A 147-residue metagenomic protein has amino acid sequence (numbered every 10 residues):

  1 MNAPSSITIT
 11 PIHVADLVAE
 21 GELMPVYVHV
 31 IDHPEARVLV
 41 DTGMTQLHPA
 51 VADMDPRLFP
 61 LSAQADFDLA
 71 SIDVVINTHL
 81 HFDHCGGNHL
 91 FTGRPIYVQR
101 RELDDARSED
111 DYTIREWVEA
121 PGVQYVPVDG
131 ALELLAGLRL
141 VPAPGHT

Functional and structural regions predicted by a protein language model:
M1-D53: Zn-dependent metallo-beta-lactamase
N2, S62-D73, V98-G145: Metallo-beta-lactamase
S5, F91-T92, P121: Short, structured coil segments at secondary-structure junctions
P11-V14, V28-D32, V38, D129-T147: Core dinuclear metal-dependent hydrolase active-site scaffold
A19, Q46-L47, L80-G86, D104 (+1 more regions): Active-site environment of divalent metal-dependent phosphoester hydrolases
I31, D41, I72, H79 (+2 more regions): Divalent metal-coordination and catalytic microenvironments
A50, G87, A106-D110: A short secondary-structure junction signal
M54-V98: Active-site metal-binding motif and surrounding structural segment of the metallo-beta-lactamase
